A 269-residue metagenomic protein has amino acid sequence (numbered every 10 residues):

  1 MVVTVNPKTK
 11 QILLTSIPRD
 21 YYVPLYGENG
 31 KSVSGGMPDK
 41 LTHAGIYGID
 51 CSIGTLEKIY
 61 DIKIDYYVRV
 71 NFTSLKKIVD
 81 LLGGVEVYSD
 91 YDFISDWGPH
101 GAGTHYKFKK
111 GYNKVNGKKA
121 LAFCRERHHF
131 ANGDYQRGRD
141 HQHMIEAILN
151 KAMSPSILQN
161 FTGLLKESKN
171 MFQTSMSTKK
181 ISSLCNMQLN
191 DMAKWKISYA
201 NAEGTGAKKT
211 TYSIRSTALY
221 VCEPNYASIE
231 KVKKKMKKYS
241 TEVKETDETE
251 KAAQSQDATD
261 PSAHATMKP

Functional and structural regions predicted by a protein language model:
M1-P269: Non-catalytic, solvent-exposed segments at the cell envelope interface
